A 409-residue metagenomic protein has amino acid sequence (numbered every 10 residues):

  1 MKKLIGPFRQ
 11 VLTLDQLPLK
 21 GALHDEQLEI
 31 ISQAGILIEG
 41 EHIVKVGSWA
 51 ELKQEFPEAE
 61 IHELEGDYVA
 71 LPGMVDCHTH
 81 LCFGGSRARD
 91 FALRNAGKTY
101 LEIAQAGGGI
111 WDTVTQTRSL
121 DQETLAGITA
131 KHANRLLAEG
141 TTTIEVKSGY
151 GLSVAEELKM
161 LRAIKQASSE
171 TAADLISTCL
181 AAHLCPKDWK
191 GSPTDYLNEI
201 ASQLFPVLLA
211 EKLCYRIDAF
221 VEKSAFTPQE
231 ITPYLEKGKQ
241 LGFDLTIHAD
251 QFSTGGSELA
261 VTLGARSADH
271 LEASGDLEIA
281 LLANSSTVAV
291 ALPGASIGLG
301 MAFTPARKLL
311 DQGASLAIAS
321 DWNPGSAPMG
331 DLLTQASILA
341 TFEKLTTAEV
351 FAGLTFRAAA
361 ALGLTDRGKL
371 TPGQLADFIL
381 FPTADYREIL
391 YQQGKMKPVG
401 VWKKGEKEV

Functional and structural regions predicted by a protein language model:
M1-E55, E388: N-terminal metal-binding scaffold of metallo-dependent hydrolase/deaminase domains
L4, G73-V75, L245, I318: Residue-level marker for buried hydrophobic side chains located in beta-strands that build the well-ordered beta-sheet
L4, I61-L64, S177, V401: Conserved beta-strand scaffold positions in the cores of enzyme catalytic domains, especially in NTP/NDP-utilizing
F8, I36, E41, D67 (+14 more regions): Divalent metal-coordination and catalytic microenvironments
A59-I61, Y68-I128: Metal-associated gating/positioning segment near the N- to mid-region
W111-I128, N134, T142-T254: Metal-coordinating catalytic core of metallo-dependent amide/deamination hydrolases
L137, A201, L209-A210, K239 (+3 more regions): Non-catalytic positions within long, well-ordered alpha-helices that form the structural scaffold/packing of enzyme
D244-L245, F252-K369, F381-T383, R387 (+2 more regions): Active-site-adjacent C-terminal substructures of enzyme catalytic domains
